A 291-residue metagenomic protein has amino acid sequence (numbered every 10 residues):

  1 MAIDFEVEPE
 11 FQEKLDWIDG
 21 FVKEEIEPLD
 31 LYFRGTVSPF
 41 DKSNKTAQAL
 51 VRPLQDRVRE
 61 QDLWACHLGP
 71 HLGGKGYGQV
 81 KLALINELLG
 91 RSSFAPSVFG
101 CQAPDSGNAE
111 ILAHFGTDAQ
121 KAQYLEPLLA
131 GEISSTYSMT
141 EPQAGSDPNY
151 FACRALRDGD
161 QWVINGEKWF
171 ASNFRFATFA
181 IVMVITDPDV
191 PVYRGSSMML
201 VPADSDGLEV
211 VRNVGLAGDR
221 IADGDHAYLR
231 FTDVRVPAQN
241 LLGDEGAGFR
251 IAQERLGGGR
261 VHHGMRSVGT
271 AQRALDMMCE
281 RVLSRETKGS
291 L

Functional and structural regions predicted by a protein language model:
M1-A103, A119-A130, S134: Amphipathic, small/basic residue-rich leader segments at the start of a protein or domain
I3-P9, K14, V210-L291: Glycine-rich beta->alpha junctions and the first turn(s) of the following alpha-helix
D62, L68, I85-R91, M183-I185 (+3 more regions): Short Ser/Thr-interspersed hydrophobic loop/turn segments at strand-loop and sheet-helix junctions that line or gate
F99-A119, G145: N-terminal glycine-rich flavin-associated loop
L128, Q143-S146, F170-N173, P188-V190 (+1 more regions): Short Gly/Pro-enriched turn/cap motifs at secondary-structure boundaries
G131-M139, M183: A short, Trp-centered hydrophobic/proline-enriched beta-strand micro-motif
C153-A155: A structural signal for short hydrophobic beta-strand segments in well-ordered beta-sheet cores
Q161, N165-V211: A short core secondary-structure module
